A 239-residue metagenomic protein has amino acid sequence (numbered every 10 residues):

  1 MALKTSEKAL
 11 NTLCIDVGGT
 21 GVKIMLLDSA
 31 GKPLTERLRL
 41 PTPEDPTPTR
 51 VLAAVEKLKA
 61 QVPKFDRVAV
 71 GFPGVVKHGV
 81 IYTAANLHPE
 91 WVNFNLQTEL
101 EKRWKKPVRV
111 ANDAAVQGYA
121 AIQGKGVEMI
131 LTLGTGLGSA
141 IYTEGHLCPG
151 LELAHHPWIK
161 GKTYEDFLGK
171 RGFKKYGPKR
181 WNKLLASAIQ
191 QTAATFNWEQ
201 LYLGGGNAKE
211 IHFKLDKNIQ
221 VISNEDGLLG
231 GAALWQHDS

Functional and structural regions predicted by a protein language model:
A2-R50, I81-T83, H146-K174: Short glycine-rich, Thr/Ser-proximal phosphate-binding strand/loop in the N-terminal lobe of ATP-dependent enzymes
T12-D16, R67-A69, E128-T132, Y202: Short glycine-aspartate micro-motif
G21, T192-N224: Glycine-rich phosphate-binding loops at beta-strand->alpha-helix junctions
V22-L26, G74, Y119, L137-T143 (+1 more regions): Short beta-strand scaffold segments in enzyme catalytic cores
E36-A60, K64-V68, V75-V127, F167 (+1 more regions): Glycine-rich phosphate-binding loop and adjoining helix at the ATP-binding site of ATP-dependent phosphoryl-transfer
K64-P73, E199-G206: Short glycine-rich phosphate-binding loop at a beta-alpha junction
L96-A114, L147-L184: Glycine-rich phosphate-binding loop plus the immediately following alpha-helix
W181-A194: A short, acidic, amphipathic alpha-helical segment used as a generic capping/interface helix at domain edges
